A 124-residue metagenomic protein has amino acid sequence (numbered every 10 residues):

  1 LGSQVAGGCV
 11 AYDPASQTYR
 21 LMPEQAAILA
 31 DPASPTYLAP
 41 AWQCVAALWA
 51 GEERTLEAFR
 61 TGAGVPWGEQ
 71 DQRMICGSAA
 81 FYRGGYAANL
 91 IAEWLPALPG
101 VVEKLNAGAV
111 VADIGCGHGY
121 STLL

Functional and structural regions predicted by a protein language model:
S3-A109: Conserved Class I S-adenosyl-L-methionine-dependent methyltransferase catalytic core
A107-G117: Conserved class I S-adenosyl-L-methionine
H118-L124: Conserved SAM-binding loop of SAM-dependent methyltransferases across substrates and taxa, primarily the Class I
